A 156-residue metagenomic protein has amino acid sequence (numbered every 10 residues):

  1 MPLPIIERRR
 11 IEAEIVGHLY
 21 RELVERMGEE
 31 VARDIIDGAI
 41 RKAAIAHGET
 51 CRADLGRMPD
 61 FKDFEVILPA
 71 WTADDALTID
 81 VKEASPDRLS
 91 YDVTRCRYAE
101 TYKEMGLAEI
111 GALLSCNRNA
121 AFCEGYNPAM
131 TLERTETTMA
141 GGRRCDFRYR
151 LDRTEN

Functional and structural regions predicted by a protein language model:
M1-R88, R97-S115, A120, A129-R144 (+1 more regions): N-terminal accessory segment detector
Y126: Conserved catalytic core of Hanks-type protein kinase domains
